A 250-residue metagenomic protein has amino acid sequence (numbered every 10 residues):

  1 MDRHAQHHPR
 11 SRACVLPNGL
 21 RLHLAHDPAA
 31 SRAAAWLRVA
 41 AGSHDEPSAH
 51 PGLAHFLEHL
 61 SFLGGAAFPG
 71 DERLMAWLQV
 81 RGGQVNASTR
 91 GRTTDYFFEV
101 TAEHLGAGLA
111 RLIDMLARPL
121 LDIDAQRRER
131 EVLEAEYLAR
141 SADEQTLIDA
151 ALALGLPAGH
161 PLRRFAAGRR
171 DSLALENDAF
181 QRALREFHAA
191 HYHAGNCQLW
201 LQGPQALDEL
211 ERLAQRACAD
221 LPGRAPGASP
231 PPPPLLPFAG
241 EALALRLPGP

Functional and structural regions predicted by a protein language model:
M1-D45, A67-G106, A139-N196, D220-P250: Non-catalytic beta-strand/loop surface segments
G52-G65: Active-site SXXK
A54, D71, M75, L109 (+3 more regions): Hydrophobic face of alpha-helices
L63-A67, E99-V132: M16/insulysin-pitrilysin zinc metalloprotease superfamily fold
T101-L105, G203-D208: Helix N-cap motif at beta-to-alpha junctions
L109-M115, E211-C218: Short amphipathic alpha-helices in soluble, non-transmembrane regions that often serve as interface/regulatory elements
